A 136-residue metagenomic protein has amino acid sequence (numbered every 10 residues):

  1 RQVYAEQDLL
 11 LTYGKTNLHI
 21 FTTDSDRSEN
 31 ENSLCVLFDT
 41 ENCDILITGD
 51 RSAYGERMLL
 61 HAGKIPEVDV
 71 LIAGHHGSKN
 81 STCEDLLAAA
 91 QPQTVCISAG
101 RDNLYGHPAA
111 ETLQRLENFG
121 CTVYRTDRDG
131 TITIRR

Functional and structural regions predicted by a protein language model:
R1-R136: Non-globular, low-confidence helical/coil segments that flank catalytic cores
